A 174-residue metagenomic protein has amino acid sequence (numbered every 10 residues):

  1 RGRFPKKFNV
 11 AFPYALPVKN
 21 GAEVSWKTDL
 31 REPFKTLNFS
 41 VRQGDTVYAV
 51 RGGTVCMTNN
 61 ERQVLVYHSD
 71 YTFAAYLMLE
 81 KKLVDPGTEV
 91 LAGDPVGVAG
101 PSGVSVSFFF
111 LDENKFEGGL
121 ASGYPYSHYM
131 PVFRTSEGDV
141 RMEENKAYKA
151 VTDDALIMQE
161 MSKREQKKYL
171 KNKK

Functional and structural regions predicted by a protein language model:
R1-G2, K7-Y14, L91, S107-K174: Acidic, glycine-rich catalytic/binding loops that coordinate metals and/or anionic ligands
A15, N38-F39, E80: Active-site substrate-binding loop(s) of clan PA
G21-A49: Short glycine/threonine/proline-enriched tight-turn/helix- or strand-capping micro-motif at secondary-structure
D29-S40, T72, V104, F108-K115 (+1 more regions): Small beta-barrel nucleic-acid-binding modules, principally OB-folds
L30-R31, E61, V96-G103: Short, charged beta-turn/beta-strand-edge "cap" motif at the junction between a beta-strand and an adjacent loop
R42-G44, L79, D85: A structural connector/turn signal
T46-M57, V84-A99: Short, well-structured beta-strand-loop connectors
A49-L83, V104-S107: Zn2+-dependent peptidoglycan hydrolase active-site motif and core
